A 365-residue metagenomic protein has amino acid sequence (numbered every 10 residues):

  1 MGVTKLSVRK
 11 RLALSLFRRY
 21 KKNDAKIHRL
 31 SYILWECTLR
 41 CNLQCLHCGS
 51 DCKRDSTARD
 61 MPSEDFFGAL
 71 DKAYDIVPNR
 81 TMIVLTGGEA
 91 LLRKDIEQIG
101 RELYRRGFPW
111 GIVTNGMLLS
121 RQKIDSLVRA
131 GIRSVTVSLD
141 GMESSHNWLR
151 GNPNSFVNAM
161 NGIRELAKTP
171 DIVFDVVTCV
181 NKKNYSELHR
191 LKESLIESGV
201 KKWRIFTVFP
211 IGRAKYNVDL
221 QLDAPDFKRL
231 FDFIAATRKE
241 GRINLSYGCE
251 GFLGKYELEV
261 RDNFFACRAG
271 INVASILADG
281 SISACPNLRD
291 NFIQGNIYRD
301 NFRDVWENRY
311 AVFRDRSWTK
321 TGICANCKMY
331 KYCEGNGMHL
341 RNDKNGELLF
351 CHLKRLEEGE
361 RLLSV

Functional and structural regions predicted by a protein language model:
V3, S15-L16, Y20, D24 (+2 more regions): Flexible mid-to-C-terminal extensions adjoining Fe-S/redox cofactors in radical SAM and related proteins
I27-D65, V77: Canonical Radical SAM [4Fe-4S] cluster-binding loop centered on the CxxxCxxC motif and its immediate flanking residues
L34, T38, N42, F264 (+3 more regions): Residues immediately within or flanking Cys/His clusters that coordinate Zn2+ in small zinc-binding modules
R40, Q44, C48-D51, G270 (+3 more regions): Cys/His-rich metal-chelating microdomains
C41, G280, F302: Conserved, mostly hydrophobic/aromatic
Q44, G87, L277-D279: Residue-level recognition of short loop/turn positions
S63-T86, R93-F209, Q221-D223: Radical SAM/AdoMet-radical enzyme domain recognition
F209-D290, Y330-Y332, V365: A C-terminal junction/extension of Radical SAM enzymes
